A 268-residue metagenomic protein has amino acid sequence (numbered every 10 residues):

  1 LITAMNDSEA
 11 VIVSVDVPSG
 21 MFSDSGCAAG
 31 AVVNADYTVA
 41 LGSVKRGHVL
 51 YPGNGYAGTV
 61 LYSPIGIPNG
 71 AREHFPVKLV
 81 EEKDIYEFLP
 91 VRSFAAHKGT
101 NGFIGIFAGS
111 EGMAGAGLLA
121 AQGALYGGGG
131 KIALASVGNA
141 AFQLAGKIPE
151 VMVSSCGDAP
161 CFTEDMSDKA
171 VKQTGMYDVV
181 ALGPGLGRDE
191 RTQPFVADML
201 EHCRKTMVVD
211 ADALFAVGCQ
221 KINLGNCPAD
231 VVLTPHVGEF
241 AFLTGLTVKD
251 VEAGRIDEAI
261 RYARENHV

Functional and structural regions predicted by a protein language model:
L1-P18, E201-Q220: Short, acidic/small-residue loops that bind anionic groups at enzyme active sites
L1-P76: Internal gly/pro-rich beta-alpha loop/helix module that stabilizes soluble enzyme cofactors or their anionic handles
V17, S43, S136, P184 (+1 more regions): Short secondary-structure boundary segments
Y37, H48-M207, F215-L233, V237-V268: Small-residue (G/A/S/T)-rich helix-start motifs and N-terminal tracts that mark the onset
